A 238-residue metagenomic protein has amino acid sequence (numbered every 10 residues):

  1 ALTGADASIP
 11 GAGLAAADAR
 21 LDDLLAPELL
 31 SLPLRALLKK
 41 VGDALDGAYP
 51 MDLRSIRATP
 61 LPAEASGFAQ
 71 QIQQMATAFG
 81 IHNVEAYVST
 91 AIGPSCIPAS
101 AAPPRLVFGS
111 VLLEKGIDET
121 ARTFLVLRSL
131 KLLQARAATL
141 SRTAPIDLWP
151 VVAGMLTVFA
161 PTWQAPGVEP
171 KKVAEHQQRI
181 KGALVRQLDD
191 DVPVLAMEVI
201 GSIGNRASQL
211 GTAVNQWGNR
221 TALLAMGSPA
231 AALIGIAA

Functional and structural regions predicted by a protein language model:
A1-R105, V111-G116, T120, A135-L140 (+6 more regions): Hydrophobic or amphipathic, alpha-helical segments that drive membrane association/targeting
V107, A121-S129: Short alpha-helical catalytic segment bearing the HExxH-like zincin motif of zinc-dependent metalloproteases
L127, R220-L223: A broad, structural surface signal
L130-Q134: Short acidic, Gly/Ser-rich segments with clustered Asp/Glu that frequently serve as metal-coordination loops in enzyme
